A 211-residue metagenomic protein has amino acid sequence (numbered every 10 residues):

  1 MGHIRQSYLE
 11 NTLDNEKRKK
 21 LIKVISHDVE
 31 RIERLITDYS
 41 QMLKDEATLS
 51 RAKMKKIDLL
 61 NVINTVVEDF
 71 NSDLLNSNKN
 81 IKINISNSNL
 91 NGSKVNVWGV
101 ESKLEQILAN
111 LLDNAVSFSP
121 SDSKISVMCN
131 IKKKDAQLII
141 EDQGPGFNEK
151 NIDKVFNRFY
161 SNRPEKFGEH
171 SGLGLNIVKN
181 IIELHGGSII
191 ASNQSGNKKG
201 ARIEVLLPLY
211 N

Functional and structural regions predicted by a protein language model:
L13, A47-A52, G92-G99: Conserved micro-motifs of the catalytic ATP-binding
H27-I32: Short alpha-helical segment of the dimerization/phosphotransfer core of two-component systems
K53-N71, N87: A conserved beta-strand-to-alpha-helix junction within the catalytic ATP-binding
D73-S88: Short conserved segments within the C-terminal catalytic ATPase subdomain
A115-V116: Short helix-loop "hinge" at the ATP-lid/N-box region of the Bergerat-fold HATPase_c
F147-F159: Short conserved segment of the HATPase_c
G187-S188: Conserved glycine-rich
